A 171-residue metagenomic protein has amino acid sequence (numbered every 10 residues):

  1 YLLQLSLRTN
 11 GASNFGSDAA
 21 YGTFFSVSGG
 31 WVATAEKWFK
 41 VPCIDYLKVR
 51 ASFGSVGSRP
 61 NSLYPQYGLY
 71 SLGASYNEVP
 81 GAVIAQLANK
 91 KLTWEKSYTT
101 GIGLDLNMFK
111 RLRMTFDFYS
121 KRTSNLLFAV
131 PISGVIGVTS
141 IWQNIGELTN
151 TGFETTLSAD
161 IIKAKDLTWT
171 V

Functional and structural regions predicted by a protein language model:
Y1-V171: Extracellular/periplasmic, surface-exposed regions of secreted and cell-surface proteins
